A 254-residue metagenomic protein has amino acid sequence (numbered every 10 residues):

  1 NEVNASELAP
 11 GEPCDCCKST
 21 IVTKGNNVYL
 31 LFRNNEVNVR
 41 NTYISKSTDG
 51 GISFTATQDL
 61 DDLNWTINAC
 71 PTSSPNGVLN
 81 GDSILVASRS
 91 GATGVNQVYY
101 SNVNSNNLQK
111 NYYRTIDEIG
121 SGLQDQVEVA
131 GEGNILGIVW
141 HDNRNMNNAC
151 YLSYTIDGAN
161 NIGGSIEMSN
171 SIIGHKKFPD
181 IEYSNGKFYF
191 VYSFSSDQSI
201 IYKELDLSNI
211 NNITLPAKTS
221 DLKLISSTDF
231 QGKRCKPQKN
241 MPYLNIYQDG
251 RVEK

Functional and structural regions predicted by a protein language model:
N1-S208: Extracellular, repeat-based ectodomains that mediate carbohydrate processing or recognition
E2, S53, R234, R251-V252: Short, solvent-exposed loop/turn motifs
T42, L222-I225, M241: Short loop/turn microsegments at loop-to-beta-strand junctions
T48, D229, Y247: Short, acidic, Ser/Thr-enriched surface-loop or helix-capping motifs
A56-T57, P237, K254: Short capping micro-motif at the N-terminus of alpha-helices
N64-I67, N170-S171, L205-C235: Residue-level detector of functionally pivotal "anchor" positions at catalytic/ligand-binding pockets or at interdomain
P242-K254: C-terminal tail/sorting-segment detector
